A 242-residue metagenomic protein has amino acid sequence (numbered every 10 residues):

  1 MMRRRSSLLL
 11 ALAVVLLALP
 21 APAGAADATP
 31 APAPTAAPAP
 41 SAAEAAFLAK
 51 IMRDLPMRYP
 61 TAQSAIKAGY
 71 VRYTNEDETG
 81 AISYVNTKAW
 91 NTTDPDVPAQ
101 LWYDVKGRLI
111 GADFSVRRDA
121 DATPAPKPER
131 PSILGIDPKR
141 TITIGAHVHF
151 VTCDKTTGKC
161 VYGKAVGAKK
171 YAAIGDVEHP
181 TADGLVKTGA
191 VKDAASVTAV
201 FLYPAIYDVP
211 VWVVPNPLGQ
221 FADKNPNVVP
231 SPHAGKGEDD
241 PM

Functional and structural regions predicted by a protein language model:
M1-L9: Bacterial N-terminal signal peptides that target proteins for export
L10-L19: Bacterial N-terminal signal peptides
L19-A21, V209: Hydrophobic alpha-helix-in-membranes signature
A23-A28: Boundary at the C-terminal end of the N-terminal hydrophobic targeting segment
P30-M242: Primary mode marks residue(s) on the alpha4-beta5-alpha5 output face of response regulator receiver
